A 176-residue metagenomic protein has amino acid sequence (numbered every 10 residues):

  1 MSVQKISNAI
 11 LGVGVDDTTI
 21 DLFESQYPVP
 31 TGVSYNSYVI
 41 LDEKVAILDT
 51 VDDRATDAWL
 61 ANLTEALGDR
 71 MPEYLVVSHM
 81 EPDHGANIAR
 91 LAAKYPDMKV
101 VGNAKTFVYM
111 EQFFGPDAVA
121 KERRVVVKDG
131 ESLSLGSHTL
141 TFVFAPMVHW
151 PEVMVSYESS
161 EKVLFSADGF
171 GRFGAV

Functional and structural regions predicted by a protein language model:
V3-E65, V155-E158, K162-S166: Conserved beta-strand hairpin/beta-sheet module of binuclear metal-dependent hydrolase folds, prominently
Q4-N8, V101-V153: Metallo-beta-lactamase
F23-P28, V51-D53, V76-H79, L140-P146: Short, flexible loop segments at the rims of nucleotide/cofactor-binding pockets, characterized by
E43, R54-V101: Active-site metal-binding motif and surrounding structural segment of the metallo-beta-lactamase
E43-K44, M71, P96-D97, V119-E122 (+3 more regions): Short coil/turn connectors at secondary-structure junctions
H79, G102-T106, E158, A167-D168: Glycine-rich, histidine-containing beta strand-loop boundary motifs that form or position
M80-G85, F107-Y109, H149-W150, G171-G174: Active-site environment of divalent metal-dependent phosphoester hydrolases
T139-V176: Metallo-beta-lactamase
